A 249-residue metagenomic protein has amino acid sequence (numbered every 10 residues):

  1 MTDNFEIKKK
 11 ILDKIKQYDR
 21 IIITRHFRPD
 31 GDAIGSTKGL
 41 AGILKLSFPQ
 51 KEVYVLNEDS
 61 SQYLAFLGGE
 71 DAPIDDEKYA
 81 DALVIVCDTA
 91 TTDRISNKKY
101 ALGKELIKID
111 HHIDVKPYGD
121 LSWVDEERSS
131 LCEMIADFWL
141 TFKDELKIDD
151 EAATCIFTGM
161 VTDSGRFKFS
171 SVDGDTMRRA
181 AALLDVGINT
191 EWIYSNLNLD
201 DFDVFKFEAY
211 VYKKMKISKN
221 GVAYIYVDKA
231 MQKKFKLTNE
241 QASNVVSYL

Functional and structural regions predicted by a protein language model:
M1-K9, D93-I95, K99-L106, E127-I135: An acidic intrinsically disordered interaction segment
D3-F27, G31, G35-A65, I74-D81 (+1 more regions): Hydrophobic helix-and-loop "lid/oligomerization" segment in the mid-to-C-terminal part of catalytic domains
D3-K10, D88, L140-K143: Short, motif-level signal for alpha-helix interfacial/capping segments enriched in acidic residues and aromatics/proline
T24, I85-D88, D110, G159 (+1 more regions): Short beta-strand segments
G39-A41, A101-K104, V124-D125, R178: Glycine-rich, phosphate-binding/catalytic loops in enzymes
F48, G68, F142-K143: A broad structural signal for alpha-helix termini and local helix breaks/kinks
Q62-L121: Active-site cofactor/cluster-binding pocket
H112-R179: Short alpha-helices
